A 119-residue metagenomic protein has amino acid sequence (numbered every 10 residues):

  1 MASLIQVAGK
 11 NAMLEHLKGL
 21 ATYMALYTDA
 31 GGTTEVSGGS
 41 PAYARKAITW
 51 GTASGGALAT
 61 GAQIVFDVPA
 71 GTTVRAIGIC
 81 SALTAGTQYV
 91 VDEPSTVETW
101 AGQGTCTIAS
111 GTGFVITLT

Functional and structural regions predicted by a protein language model:
M1-I77, S81-T119: Small cysteine-rich, disulfide-bonded extracellular modules of the LU/uPAR three-finger superfamily and closely related
